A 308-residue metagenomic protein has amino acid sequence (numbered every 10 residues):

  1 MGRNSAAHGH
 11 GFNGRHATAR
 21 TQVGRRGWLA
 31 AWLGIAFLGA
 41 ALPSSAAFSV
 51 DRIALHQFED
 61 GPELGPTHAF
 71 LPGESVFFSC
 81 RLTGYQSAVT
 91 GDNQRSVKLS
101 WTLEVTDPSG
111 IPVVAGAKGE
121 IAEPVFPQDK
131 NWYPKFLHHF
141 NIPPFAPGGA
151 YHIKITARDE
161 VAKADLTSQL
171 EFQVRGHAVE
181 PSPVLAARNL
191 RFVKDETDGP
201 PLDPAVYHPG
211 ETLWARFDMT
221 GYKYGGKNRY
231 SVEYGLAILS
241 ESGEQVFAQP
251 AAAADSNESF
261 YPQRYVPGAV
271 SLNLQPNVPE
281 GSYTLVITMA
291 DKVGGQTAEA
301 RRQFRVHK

Functional and structural regions predicted by a protein language model:
S5-W32: Bacterial N-terminal signal peptides that target proteins for export
G24, A36-F37, I287: N-terminal non-cleavable signal-anchor helices
L29-A41: Bacterial N-terminal signal peptides
L42-A46: Sec/Tat signal peptide C-region and signal peptidase I cleavage site
A47-K308: Intrinsically disordered, low-complexity terminal regions enriched in Ser/Thr/Pro/Gly and charged residues
